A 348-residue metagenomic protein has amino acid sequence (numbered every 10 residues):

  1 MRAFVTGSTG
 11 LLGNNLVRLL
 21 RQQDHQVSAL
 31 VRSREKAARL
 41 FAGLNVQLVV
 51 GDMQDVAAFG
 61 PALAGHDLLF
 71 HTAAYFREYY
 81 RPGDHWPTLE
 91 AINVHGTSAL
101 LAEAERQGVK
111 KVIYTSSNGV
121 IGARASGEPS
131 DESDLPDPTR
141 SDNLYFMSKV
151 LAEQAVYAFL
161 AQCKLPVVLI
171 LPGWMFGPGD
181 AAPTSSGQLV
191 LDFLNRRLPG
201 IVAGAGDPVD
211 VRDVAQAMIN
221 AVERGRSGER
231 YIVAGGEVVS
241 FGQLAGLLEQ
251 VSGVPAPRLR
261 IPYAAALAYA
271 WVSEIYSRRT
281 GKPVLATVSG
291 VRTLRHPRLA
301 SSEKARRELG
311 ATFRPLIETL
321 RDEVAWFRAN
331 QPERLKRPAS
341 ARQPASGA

Functional and structural regions predicted by a protein language model:
A3-Q23: N-terminal Rossmann NAD(P)H-binding glycine-rich loop of SDR-like oxidoreductase domains
A42-H95, E103: NAD(P)H-binding glycine-rich loop region in Rossmannoid oxidoreductase-like domains and their noncatalytic homologs
R81, P136-R140, Q188-V209, D213 (+1 more regions): A conserved pocket-lining segment of Rossmann-fold NAD(P)-dependent short-chain dehydrogenase/reductase
A91-L144: Conserved Rossmann-fold NAD(P)-dependent oxidoreductase catalytic core, especially the SDR/UDP-sugar
D142-L144, G173-A182, P199-R212, E237: Glycine-rich "substrate-gating" loop/helix at the edge of Rossmann-like oxidoreductase active sites
D142-V168: Active-site Tyr-X1-5-Lys
C163-L165, G177-Q188, A221-Y231, V254-A256: Glycine/proline-rich active-site loop of Rossmann-fold NAD(P)-dependent oxidoreductases
A205, A217-L285, S302, R307 (+1 more regions): Mid/C-terminal beta-alpha module of Rossmann-like enzyme folds, strongest in SDR-family dehydrogenases/epimerases
